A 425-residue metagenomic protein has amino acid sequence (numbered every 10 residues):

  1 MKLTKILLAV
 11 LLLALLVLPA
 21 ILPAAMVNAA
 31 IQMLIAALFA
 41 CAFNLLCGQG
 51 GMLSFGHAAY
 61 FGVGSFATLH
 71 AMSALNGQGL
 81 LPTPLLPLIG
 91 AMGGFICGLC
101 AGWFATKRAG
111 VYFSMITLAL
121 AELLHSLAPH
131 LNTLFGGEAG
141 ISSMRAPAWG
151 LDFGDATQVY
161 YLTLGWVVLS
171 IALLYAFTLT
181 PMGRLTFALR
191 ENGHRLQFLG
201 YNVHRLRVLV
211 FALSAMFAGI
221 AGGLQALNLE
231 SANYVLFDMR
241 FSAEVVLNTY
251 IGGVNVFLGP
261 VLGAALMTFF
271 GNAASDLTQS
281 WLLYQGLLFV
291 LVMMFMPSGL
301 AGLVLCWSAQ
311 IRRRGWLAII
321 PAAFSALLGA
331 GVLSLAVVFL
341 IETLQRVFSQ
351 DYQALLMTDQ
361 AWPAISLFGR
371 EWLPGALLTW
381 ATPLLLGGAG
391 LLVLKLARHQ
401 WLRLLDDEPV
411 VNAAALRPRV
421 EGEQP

Functional and structural regions predicted by a protein language model:
M1-P425: Transmembrane alpha-helices and adjacent helix-loop boundaries
